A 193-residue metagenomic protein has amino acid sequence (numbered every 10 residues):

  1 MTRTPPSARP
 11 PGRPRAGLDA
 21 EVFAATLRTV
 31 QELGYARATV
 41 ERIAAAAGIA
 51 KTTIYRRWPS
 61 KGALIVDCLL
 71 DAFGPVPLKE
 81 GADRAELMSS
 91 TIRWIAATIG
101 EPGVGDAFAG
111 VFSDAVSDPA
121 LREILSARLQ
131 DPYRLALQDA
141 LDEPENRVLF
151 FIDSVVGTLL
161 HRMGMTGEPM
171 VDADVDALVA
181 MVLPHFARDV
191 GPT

Functional and structural regions predicted by a protein language model:
M1-L33, R37-A46, A63: Basic, helix-initiating cap at the start of DNA-binding domains
M1-S7, A97, L135, D139-N146 (+2 more regions): C-terminal peripheral helix-coil segments that are non-catalytic and often amphipathic
A47-W58: Short hydrophobic/aromatic patch on the recognition helix
S60-I65, P75: Short amphipathic alpha-helical segment with a characteristic S/N-K-E followed by hydrophobic residues
C68-L69, I99-A127: Amphipathic alpha-helical segments used for helix-helix packing
V76-F108: Hydrophobic alpha-helical connector segments
P119-E145: Amphipathic alpha-helical packing segments from all-alpha helical-bundle domains
